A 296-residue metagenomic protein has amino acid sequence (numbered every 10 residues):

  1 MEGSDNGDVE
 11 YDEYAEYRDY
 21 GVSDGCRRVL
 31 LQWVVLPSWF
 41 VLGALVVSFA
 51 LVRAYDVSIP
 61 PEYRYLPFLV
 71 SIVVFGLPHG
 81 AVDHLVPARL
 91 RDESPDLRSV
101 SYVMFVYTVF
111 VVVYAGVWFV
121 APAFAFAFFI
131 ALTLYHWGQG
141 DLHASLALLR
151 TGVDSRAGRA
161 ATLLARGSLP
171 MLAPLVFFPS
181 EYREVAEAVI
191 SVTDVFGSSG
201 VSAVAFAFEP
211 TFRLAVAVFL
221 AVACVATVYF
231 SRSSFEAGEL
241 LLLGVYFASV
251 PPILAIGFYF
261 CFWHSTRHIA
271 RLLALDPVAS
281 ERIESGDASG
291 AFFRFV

Functional and structural regions predicted by a protein language model:
M1-W39, L148-G152, R156-A157, S233-S234 (+1 more regions): Haloarchaeal acidic low-complexity proteome signature biased toward cell-envelope/secretome components but also
F49-Y63: Short, hydrophobic transmembrane alpha-helix segments
I59-A125: Membrane helical hairpin/interfacial module
V73-P78, I130-L142, F262-L272: Alpha-helical transmembrane segments and their membrane-interface exit regions
V112-V176, E187, D194: Membrane-interface helix-loop-helix junctions at boundaries between adjacent transmembrane segments
L134, G140, R159-Y182, T211-A226 (+1 more regions): Alpha-helical transmembrane segments of multi-pass integral membrane proteins
R183-F208, R282: Membrane-interfacial helical/loop segments at transmembrane boundaries in membrane proteins
S231-R267: Membrane-water interface signatures at transmembrane helix termini and the short loops that connect adjacent helices
